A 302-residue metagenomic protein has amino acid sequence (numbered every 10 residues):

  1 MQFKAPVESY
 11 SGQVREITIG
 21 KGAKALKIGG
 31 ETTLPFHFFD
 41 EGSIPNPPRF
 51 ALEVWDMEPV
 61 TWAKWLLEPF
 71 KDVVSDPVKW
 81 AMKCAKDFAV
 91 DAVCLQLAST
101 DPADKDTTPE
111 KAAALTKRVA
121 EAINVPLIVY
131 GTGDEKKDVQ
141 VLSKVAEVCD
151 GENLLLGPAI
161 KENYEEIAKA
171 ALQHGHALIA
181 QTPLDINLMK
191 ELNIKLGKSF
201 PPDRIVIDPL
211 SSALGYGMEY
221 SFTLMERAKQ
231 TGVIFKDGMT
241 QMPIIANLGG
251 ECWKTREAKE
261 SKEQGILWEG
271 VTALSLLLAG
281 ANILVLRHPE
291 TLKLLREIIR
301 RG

Functional and structural regions predicted by a protein language model:
M1-K71: N-terminal amphipathic alpha-helix/helix-capping segment at the start of soluble metabolic enzymes
N46-P48, A89-D91, I123-L127, D150-L154 (+4 more regions): Short, well-ordered coil/turn segments that N-cap beta-strands
R49-K79, D104-T107, G131-E135, G157-P158 (+2 more regions): Active-site mouth loops of central-metabolism enzymes
T61-W65, A89-V119, I123, V129-K136 (+1 more regions): Glycine-rich, proline-tolerant flexible connector loops at the mouths of alpha/beta enzymes
A85-F88, K117-A122, S143-D150, E166-H174 (+1 more regions): Acidic (Asp/Glu)-rich catalytic clusters
D104-Y130, S143-G151, E226-A246, R301-G302: Alpha-helix-loop-beta-strand connector modules within alpha/beta enzyme cores
G133-E135, V139-L142, E147-A159, Y164-E166 (+1 more regions): Phosphate/pyrophosphate-binding betaalpha-module
E162-I299: Catalytic alpha/beta core domains of metabolic enzymes, predominantly
